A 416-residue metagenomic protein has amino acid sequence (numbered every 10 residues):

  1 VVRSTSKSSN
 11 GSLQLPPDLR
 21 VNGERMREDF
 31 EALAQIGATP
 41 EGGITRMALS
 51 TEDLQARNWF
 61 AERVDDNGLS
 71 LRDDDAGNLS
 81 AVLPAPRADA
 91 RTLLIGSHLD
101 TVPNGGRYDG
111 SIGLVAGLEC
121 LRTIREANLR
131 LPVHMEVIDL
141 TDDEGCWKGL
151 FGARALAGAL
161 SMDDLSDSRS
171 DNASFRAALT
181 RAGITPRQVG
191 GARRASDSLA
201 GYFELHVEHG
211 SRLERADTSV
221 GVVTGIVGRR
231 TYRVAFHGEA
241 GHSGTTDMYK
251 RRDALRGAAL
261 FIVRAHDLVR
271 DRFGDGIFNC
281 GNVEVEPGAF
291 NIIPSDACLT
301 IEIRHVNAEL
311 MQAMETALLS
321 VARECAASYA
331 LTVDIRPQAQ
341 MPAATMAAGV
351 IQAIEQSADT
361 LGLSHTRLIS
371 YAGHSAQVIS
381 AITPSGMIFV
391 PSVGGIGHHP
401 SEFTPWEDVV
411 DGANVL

Functional and structural regions predicted by a protein language model:
S4, G11-S50, H398: N-terminal capping segment at the start of a domain
M26-D29, A34-T39, G96-S97, H365-N414: Zn-dependent metallopeptidase/amidohydrolase metal-coordination segment
L33, I95, N104-E144, R230-F236 (+4 more regions): Alpha-helical metal-binding/catalytic segments enriched in His/Glu/Asp
A38-P84: A non-catalytic alpha/beta surface segment that caps or lines the substrate-entry region of metallo-dependent hydrolase
R46-A48, N279-G288, T300-V306, T332-I351 (+1 more regions): A short beta-alpha structural unit
N67, L79-I112, G117: Catalytic-core environment of secreted peptidases
G145-E309: Midchain, well-structured core segments that form catalytic/ion-binding scaffolds
T224, H242, T246-R272, E315 (+2 more regions): His/Asp/Glu-rich mid-to-C-terminal helical/loop segments that flank catalytic regions of hydrolases
